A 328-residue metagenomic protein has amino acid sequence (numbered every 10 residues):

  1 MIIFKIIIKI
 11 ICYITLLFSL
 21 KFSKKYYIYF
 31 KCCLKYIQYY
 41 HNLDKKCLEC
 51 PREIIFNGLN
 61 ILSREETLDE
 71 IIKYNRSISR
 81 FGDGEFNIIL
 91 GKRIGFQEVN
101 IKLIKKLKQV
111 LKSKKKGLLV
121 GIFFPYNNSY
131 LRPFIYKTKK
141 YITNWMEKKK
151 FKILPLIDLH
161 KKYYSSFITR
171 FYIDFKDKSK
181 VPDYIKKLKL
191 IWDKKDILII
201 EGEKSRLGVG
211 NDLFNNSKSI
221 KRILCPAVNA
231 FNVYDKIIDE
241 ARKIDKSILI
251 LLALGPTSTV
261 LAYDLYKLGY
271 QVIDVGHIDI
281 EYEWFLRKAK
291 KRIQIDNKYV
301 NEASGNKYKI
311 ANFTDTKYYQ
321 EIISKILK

Functional and structural regions predicted by a protein language model:
M1-Y26: Boundary detector for helix-to-coil junctions that initiate low-complexity/charged tails
L17, F22-F214: Electropositive, gly/pro-rich neighborhoods at or near active sites that engage anionic ligands
F124, L224-P226, G276: Residues at the C-termini of beta-strands that transition into short coil/loop
K195-D196, S219, Q271: Residues at the starts of beta-strands that form the adenosine-phosphate
D196, I248-L249: Structural motif
E203-S247: A mid-sequence, solvent-exposed acidic-amphipathic segment
A253-G255: Glycine-rich beta-strand-to-loop/alpha-helix junction loops that act as flexible
T257-K328: C-terminal functional extensions of proteins
